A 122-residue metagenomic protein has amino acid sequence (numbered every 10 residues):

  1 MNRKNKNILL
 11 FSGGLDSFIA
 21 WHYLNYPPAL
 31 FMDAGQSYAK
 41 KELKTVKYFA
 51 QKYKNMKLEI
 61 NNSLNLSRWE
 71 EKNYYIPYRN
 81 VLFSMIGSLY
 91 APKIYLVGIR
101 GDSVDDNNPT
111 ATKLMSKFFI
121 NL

Functional and structural regions predicted by a protein language model:
M1-L122: ATP-dependent adenylation/nucleotidyltransferase module used to activate substrates
